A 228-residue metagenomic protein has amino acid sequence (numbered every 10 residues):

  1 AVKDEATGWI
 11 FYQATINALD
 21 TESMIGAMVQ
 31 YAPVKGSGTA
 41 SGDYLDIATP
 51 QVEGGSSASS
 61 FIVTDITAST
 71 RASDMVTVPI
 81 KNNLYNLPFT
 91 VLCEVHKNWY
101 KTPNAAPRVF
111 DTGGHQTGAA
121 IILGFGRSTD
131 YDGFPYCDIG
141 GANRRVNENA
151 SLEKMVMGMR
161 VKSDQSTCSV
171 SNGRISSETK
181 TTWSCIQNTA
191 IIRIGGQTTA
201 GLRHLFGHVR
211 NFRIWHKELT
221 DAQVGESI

Functional and structural regions predicted by a protein language model:
A1-G38, L45, G124-W183: Extracellular glycan-interaction surfaces
A14, A48-V52, C93, V209-I214: Extracellular beta-strand elements of beta-rich domains used for carbohydrate recognition/degradation or cell-matrix
N17-L19, E94-K101, R160-K162, K217: Solvent-exposed strand-to-loop "edge" motifs in beta-rich extracellular domains
M28-G42, Q187-I214: Extracellular glycan-interaction patches encoded by glycine-rich segments
V52-Y85, T102-P103, R210-I228: Extended recognition patches within non-cytosolic domains
A72-F89, G114, N143-N149: Short surface loop/edge beta-strand patches of beta-sandwich-type extracellular domains that form ligand-contact sites
N82-W99, A120-I122, E153-M159, V209-F212: A carbohydrate-recognition surface predominantly in extracellular/luminal proteins
R108-F134: Glycan-recognition/cleft segments
